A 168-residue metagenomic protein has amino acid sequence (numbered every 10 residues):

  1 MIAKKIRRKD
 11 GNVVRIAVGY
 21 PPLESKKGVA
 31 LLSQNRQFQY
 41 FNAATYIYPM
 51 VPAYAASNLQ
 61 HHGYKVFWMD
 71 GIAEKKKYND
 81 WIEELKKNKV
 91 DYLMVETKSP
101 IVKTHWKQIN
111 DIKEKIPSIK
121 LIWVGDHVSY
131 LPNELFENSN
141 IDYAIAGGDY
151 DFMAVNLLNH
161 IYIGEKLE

Functional and structural regions predicted by a protein language model:
M1-G11: Short boundary motifs at domain starts and secondary-structure transition points
K9-R15, K89: A short, charged/proline- and glycine-enriched loop that marks the coil->beta-strand transition at the N-terminal
V13-A44: Short glycine-rich His-centered loop
P21-P22, Y48-P49, P132: Proline-rich low-complexity regions
F41-Y46, M50-Y54: Extracytoplasmic/lumenal acceptor-recognition loop(s) of multi-pass membrane glycoenzymes
V51, N58-E168: Glycine-rich beta-alpha loop elements in corrinoid/cobalamin-binding modules across cobalamin-dependent enzymes
